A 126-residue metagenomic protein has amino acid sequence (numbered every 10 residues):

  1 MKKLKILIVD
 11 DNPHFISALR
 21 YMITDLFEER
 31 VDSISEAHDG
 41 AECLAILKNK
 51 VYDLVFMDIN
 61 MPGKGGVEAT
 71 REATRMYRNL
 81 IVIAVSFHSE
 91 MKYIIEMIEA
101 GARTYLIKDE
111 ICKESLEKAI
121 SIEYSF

Functional and structural regions predicted by a protein language model:
D10, D58, S86: Active-site residues of response regulator receiver
P13-S35: Two-component/phosphorelay signaling modules centered on CheY-like receiver
E36-L54: Acidic, metal-coordinating helix/loop segments flanking the phosphotransfer/catalytic sites of two-component signaling
D39-E42, G65-A69: Acidic catalytic/metal-coordinating carboxylates
M61: Receiver (REC) domain active-site loop signature in two-component systems and cognate sites in sensor histidine kinases
N79-S89: A short, hydrophobic beta-strand element within the central beta-sheet of small alpha/beta folds
S115-F126: Receiver (REC) domain switch/output surface
